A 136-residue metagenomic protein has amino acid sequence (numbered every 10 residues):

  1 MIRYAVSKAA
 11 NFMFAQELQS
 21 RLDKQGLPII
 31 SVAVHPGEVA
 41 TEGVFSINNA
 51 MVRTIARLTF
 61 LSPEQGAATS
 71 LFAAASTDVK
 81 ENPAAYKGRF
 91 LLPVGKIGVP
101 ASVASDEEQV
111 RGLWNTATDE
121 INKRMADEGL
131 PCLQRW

Functional and structural regions predicted by a protein language model:
M1-W136: NAD(P)H-dependent oxidoreductase Rossmann-fold/reductase module
